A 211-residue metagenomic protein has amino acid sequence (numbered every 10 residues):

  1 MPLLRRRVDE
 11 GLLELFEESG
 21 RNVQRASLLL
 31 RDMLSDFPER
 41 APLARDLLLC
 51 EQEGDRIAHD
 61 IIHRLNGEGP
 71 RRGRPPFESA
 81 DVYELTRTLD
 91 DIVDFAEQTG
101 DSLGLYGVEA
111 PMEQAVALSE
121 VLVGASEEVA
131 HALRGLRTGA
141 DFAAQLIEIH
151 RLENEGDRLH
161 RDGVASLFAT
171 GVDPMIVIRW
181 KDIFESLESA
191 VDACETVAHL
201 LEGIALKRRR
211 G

Functional and structural regions predicted by a protein language model:
M1-G211: Cytosolic, long alpha-helical scaffolding segments
